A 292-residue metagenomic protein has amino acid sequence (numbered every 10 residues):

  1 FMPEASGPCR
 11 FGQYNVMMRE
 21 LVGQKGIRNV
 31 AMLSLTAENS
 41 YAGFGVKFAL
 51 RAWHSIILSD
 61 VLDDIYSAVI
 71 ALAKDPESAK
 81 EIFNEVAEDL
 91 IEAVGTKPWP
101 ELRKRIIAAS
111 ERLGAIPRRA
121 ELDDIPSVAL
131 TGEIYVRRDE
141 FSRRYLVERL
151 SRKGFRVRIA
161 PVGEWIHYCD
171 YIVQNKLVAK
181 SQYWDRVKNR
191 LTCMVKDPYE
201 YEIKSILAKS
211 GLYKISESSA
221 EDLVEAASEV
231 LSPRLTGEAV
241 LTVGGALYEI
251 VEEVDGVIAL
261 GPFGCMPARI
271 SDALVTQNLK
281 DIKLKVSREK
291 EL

Functional and structural regions predicted by a protein language model:
F1-L292: An N-terminal assembly and electron-transfer interface module characteristic of large anaerobic redox and radical
